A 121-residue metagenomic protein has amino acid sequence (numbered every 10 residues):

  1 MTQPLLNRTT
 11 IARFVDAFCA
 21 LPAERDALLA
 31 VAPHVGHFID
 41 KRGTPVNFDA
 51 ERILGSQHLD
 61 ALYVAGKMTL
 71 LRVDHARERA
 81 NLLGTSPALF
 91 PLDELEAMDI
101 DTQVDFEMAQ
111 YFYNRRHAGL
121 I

Functional and structural regions predicted by a protein language model:
Q3-D93: Conserved core of the sugar-phosphate nucleotidyltransferase
E78, P91, E96-I121: Hydrophobic helical membrane-anchoring modules
